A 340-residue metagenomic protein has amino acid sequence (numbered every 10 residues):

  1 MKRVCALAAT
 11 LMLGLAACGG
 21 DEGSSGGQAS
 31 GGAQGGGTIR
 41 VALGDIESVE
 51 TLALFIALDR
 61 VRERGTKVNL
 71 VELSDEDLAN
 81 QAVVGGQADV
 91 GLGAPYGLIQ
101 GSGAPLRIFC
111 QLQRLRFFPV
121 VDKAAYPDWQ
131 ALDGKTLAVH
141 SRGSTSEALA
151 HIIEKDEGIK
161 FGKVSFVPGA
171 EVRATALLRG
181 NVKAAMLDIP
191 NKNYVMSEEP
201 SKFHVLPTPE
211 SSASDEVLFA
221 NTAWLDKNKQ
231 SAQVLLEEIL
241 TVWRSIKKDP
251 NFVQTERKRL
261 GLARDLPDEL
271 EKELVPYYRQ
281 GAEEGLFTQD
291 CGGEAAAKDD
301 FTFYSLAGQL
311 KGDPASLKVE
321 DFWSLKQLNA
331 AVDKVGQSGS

Functional and structural regions predicted by a protein language model:
M1-A6: Bacterial N-terminal signal peptides that target proteins for export
G14-A17: C-terminal motif of bacterial Sec signal peptides marking the signal peptidase cleavage site
G19-E22: Bacterial signal peptide processing site
G26-G169, A174-A176, K183-I189, F203-S212: Short, glycine-/small- and polar/acidic-enriched structural segments that line small-molecule recognition paths
P95-Y96, E171-R264: Pocket-lining segment of extracytoplasmic ligand-binding domains
N228-G312: Secondary-structure end/capping motifs
K298-S340: Conserved C-terminal helix/tail region of periplasmic/extracytoplasmic solute-binding proteins
